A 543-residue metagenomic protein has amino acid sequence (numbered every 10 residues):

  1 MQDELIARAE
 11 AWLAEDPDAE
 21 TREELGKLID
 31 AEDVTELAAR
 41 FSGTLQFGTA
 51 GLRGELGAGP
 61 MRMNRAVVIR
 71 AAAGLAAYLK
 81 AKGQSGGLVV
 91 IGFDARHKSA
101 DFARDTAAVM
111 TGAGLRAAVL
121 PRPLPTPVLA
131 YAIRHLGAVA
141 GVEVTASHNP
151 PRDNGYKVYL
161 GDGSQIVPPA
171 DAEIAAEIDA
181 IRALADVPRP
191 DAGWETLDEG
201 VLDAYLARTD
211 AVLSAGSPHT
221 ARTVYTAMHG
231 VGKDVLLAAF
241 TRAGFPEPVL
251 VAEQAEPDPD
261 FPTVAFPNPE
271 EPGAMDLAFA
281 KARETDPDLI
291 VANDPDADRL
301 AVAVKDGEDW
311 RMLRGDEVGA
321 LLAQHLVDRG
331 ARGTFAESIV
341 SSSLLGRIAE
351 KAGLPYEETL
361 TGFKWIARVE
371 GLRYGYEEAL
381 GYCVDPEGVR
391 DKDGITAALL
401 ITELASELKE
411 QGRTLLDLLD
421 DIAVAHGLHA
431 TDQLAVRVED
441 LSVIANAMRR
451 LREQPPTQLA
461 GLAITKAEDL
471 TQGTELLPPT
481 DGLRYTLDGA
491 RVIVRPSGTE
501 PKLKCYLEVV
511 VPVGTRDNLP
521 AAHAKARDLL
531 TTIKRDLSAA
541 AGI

Functional and structural regions predicted by a protein language model:
E4-T106, D198-A221, V231: An N-terminal, well-structured beta->alpha segment
W12, D16, E20, E36-L45 (+1 more regions): Gly/Ser/Thr-enriched, mixed-charge loops and adjacent short helices that form phosphate/oxyanion-binding elements
F41-M61, A146-N149, A227-A239, Y376-G381 (+2 more regions): Conserved phosphate/anionic-ligand binding catalytic regions in large, soluble enzymes, centered on
V90-D153, P246-V302: N-terminal small/polar loop signature for handling phosphorylated ligands or for N-terminal nucleophile
F102-M110, D153-L160, L236, D298-V318 (+1 more regions): Short Gly/Thr/Asp-enriched flexible loops that form oxyanion-binding sites at enzyme active sites
Y159-V187, G319-G333, E337-R347, S406: Glycine-rich phosphate-binding loop plus the immediately following alpha-helix
R283, P287-L289, D309-R311, R329-G498 (+2 more regions): Phosphate-binding and adjacent anionic-ligand microenvironments
